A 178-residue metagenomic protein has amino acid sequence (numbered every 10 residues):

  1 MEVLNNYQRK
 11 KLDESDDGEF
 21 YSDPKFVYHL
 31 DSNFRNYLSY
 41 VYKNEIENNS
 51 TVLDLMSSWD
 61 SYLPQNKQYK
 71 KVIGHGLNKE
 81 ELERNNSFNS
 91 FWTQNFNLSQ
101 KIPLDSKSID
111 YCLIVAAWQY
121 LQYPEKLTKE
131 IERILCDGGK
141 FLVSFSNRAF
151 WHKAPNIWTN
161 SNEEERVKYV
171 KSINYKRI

Functional and structural regions predicted by a protein language model:
M1-E47: Class I SAM-dependent methyltransferase Rossmann-like catalytic core, especially the SAM/SAH-binding loop
Y37-Y40, N44-I102: Class I SAM-dependent methyltransferase SAM/SAH-binding core
S99-C112: A short acidic, Gly/Pro-enriched loop at the edge of an enzyme's catalytic core that lines a small-molecule cofactor
D110-E125: A short SAM/SAH-binding and catalytic strip from SAM-dependent methyltransferases
E125-K140: A short glycine-rich, Lys/Arg-flanked "PGG" loop and its adjoining helix->strand segment in the class I
K140-S172: Conserved class I S-adenosyl-L-methionine
